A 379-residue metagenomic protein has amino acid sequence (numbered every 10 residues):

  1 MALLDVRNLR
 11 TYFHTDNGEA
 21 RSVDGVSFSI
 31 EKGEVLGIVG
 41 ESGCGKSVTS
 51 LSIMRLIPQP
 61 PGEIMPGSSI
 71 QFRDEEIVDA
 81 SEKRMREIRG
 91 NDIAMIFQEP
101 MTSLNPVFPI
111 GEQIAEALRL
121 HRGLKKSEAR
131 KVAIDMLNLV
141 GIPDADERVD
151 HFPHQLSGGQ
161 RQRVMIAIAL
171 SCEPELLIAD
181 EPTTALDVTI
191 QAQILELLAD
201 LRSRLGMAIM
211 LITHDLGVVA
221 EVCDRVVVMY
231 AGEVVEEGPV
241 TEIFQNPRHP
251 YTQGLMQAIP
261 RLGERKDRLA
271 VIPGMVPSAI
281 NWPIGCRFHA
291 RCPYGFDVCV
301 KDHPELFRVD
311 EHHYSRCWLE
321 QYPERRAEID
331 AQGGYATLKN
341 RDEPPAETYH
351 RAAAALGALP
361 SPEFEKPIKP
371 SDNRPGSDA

Functional and structural regions predicted by a protein language model:
L3, Y12-G25, L56-E63, S81-M85 (+4 more regions): A short, flexible loop at the N-terminus of ABC-type nucleotide-binding domains that lies
H14, S69-E87, K125, E196 (+1 more regions): ABC ATPase NBD Q-loop/coupling interface
E41, I178, P182, L186-R268: P-loop NTP-binding/switch modules centered on Walker-like glycine-rich loops
F72-E76, E128-E147, M256: Conserved ABC ATPase "signature" region
P143-E147, P239-A352: Short catalytic/signature loops enriched in Gly
H151-L156, Q160: Conserved ABC ATPase signature
S171-E175: A short, proline-enriched helix->beta-strand linker immediately N-terminal to the Walker B motif in ABC-type P-loop
